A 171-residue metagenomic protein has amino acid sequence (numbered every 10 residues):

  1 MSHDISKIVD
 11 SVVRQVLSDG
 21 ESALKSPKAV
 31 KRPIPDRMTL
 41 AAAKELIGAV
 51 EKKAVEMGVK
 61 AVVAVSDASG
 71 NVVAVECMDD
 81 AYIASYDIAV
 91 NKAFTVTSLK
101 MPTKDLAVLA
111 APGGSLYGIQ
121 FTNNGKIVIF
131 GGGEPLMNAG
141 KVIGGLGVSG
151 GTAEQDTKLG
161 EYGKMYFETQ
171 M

Functional and structural regions predicted by a protein language model:
H3-M171: Flexible, solvent-exposed loop/hinge segments and secondary-structure transition points
